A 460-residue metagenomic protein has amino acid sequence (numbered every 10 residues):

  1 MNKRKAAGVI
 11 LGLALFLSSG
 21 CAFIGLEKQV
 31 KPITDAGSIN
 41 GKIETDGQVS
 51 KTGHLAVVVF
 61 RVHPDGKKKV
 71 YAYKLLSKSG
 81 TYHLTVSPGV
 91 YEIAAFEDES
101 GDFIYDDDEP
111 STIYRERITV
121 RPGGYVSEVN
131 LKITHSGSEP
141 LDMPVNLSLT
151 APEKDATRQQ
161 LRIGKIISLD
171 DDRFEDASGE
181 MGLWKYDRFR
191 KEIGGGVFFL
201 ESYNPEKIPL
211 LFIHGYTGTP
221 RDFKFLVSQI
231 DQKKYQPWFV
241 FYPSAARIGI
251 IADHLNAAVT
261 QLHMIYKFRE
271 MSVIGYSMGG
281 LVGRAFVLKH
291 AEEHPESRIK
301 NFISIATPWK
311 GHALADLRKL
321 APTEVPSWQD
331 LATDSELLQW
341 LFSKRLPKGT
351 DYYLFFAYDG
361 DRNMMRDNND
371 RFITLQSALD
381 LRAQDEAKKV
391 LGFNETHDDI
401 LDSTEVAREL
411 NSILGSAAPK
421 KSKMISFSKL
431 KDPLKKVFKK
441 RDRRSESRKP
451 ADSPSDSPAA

Functional and structural regions predicted by a protein language model:
M1-I10: Bacterial N-terminal signal peptides that target proteins for export
S18-G20: C-terminal motif of bacterial Sec signal peptides marking the signal peptidase cleavage site
A22-I24, T34, K42, D46-G47 (+6 more regions): Flexible, membrane-associating and regulatory peripheral segments of lipid-active enzymes
G47-G53: A short beta-turn/strand-edge loop motif at beta-sheet boundaries
Y203-E270: Active-site catalytic motif of lipid deacylating hydrolases and related acyltransferases
F225, A285-K289: Active-site signature of alpha/beta-hydrolase-fold catalytic machinery across serine- and Asp/Cys-nucleophile hydrolases
I274-G275, G279, G283, A306: Gly/Ala-rich beta-loop-alpha elbow adjacent to hydrolase catalytic centers
L288-D452: Helical cap/lid subdomain of alpha/beta-hydrolase-fold lipid enzymes that gates access to the catalytic pocket
